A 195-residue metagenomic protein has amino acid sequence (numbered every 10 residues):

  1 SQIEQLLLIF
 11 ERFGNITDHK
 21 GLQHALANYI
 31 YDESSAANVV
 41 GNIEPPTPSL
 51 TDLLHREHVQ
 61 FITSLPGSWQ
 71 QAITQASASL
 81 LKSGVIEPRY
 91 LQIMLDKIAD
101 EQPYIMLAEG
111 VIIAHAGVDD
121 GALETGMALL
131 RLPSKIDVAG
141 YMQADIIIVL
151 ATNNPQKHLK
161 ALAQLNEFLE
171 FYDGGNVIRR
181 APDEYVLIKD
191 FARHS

Functional and structural regions predicted by a protein language model:
S1-S195: Cytosolic covalent-transfer regions centered on His/Cys nucleophiles that carry phosphoryl or persulfide groups
